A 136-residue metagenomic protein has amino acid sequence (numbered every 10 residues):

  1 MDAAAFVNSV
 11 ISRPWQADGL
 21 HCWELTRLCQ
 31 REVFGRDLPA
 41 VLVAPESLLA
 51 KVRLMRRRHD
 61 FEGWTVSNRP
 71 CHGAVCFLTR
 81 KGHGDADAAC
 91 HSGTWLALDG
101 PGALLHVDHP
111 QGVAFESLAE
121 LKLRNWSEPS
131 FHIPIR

Functional and structural regions predicted by a protein language model:
M1-I11, A114-R136: Non-catalytic ligand/cofactor/substrate-binding and regulatory segments of enzyme domains
N8-S12, L78-K81: A broad detector of the eukaryotic-type serine/threonine protein kinase catalytic domain
P14, G19, L42, H59 (+1 more regions): Solvent-exposed, flexible loop/coil residues
P14-F34: Active-site nucleophilic cysteine motif
C29-F34, L49-R57, E128: Short amphipathic alpha-helical patches
R36-V41: Glycine-rich phosphate/pyrophosphate-binding loops and their adjacent beta-strand/loop elements at enzyme active sites
V43-V113: ...with weaker cross-activation on analogous glycine-rich loops/strands in unrelated enzymes
